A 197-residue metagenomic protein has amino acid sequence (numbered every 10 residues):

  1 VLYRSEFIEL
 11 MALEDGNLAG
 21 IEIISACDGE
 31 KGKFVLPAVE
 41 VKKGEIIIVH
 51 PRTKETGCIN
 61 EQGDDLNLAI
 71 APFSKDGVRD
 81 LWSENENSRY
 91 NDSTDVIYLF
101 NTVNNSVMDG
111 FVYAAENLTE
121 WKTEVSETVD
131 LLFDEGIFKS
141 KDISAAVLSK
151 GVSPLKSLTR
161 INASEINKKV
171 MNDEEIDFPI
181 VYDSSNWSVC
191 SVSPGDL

Functional and structural regions predicted by a protein language model:
V1-L197: Activation on beta-sandwich/Ig-like modules and their edge loops
